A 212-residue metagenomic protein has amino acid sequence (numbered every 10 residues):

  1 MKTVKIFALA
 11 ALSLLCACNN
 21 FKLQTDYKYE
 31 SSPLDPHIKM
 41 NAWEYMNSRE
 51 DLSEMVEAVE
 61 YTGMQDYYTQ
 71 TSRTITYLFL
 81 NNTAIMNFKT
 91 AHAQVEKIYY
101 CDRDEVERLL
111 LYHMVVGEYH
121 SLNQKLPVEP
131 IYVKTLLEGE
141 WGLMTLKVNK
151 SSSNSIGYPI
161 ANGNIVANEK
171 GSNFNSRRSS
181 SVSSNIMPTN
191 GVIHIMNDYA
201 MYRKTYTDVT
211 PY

Functional and structural regions predicted by a protein language model:
K2-L9: Sec-dependent signal peptide recognition, specifically the positively charged N-region followed immediately by
L14-A17: C-terminal motif of bacterial Sec signal peptides marking the signal peptidase cleavage site
N19-K22: Bacterial signal peptide processing site
S31-N41, T83-A91: Acidic/histidine-rich, surface-exposed loop or edge segments in extracytoplasmic proteins
H37-T74: Post-signal-peptide N-terminal segment of Sec-exported extracytoplasmic proteins
D51, E60-M64, N82-Q94, Y100 (+1 more regions): Sec-exported extracytoplasmic/periplasmic mature domains
L78-F88, N185-K204: FKBP-type peptidyl-prolyl cis-trans isomerase
Y99-S181, Y212: Aromatic/histidine-rich interaction motifs
